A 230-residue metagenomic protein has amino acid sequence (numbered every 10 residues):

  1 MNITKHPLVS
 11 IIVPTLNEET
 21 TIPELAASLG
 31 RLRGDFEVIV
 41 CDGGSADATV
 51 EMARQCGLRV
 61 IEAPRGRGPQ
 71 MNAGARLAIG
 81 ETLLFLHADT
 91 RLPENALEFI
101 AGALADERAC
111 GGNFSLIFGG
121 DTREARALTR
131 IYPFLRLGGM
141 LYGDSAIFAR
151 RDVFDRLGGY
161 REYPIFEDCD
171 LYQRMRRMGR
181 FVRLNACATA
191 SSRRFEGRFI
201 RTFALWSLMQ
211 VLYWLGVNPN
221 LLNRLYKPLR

Functional and structural regions predicted by a protein language model:
M1-T4, Q173-R230: Hydrophobic helical membrane-anchoring modules
T20-E24, S45-C56, N95: Acidic helix N-cap motif at the loop->helix transition within catalytic regions of sugar-transfer enzymes
A27-F36: Short, acidic, metal-binding catalytic loop of nucleotide-sugar glycosyltransferases
S28, D42-V50, T90: A conserved acidic beta->alpha catalytic loop
A48, A88-G102, Q173: Acidic donor-binding/catalytic loop of UDP-sugar-dependent glycosyltransferases, especially processive GT2
E62-A78: Glycine-rich, basic loop-to-helix element that forms the pyrophosphate-binding segment of sugar-nucleotide handling
L83: Short aromatic/hydrophobic "clamp" motif used to bind/position activated sugar donors
N95-R123: Conserved donor NDP-sugar-binding/catalytic core segment of glycosyltransferases
